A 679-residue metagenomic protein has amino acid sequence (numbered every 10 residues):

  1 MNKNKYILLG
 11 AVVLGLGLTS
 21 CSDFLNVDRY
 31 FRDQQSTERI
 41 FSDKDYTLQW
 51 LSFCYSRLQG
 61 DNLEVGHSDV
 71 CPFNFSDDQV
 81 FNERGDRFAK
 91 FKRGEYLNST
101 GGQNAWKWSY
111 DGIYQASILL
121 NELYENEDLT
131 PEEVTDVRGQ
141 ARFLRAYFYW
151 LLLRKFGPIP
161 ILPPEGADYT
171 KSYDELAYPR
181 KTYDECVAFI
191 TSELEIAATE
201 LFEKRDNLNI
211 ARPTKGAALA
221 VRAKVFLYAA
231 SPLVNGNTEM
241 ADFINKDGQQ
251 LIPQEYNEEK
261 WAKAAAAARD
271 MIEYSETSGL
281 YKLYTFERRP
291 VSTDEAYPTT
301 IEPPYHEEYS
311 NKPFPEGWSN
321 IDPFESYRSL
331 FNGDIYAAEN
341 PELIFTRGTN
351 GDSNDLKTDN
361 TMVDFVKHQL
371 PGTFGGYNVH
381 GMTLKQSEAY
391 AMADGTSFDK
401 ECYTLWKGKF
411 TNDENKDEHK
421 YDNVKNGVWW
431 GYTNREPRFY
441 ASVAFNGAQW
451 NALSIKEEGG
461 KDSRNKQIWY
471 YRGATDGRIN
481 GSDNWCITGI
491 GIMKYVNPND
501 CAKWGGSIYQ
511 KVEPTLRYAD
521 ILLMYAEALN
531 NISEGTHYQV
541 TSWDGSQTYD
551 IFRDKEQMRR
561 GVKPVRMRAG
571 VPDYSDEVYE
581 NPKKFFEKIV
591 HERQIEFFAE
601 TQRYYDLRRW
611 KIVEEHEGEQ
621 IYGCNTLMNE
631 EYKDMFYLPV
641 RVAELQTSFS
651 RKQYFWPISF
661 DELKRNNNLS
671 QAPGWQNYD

Functional and structural regions predicted by a protein language model:
M1-R29: Bacterial Sec-dependent N-terminal signal peptides
C21, S109, F189, A265 (+9 more regions): Long, intrinsically disordered, low-complexity segments
C21-D69, H419, W430-T433, L663-D679: Membrane-proximal, proline-rich intrinsically disordered regions
D43-N62, N82-F156, Y173-K215, V428 (+5 more regions): Conserved, well-structured interaction surfaces
A146, R222-A223, Q510-P572: Extended amphipathic alpha-helical segments enriched in small hydrophobics
L153-R154, P158-P160, R205, Y228-N237 (+1 more regions): Short coil/turn linking the two alpha-helices of tandem helical-hairpin repeats
I344-R347, S353-Q449: Segments forming glycine/polar-rich beta-alpha architectures that bind adenosine-containing cofactors
